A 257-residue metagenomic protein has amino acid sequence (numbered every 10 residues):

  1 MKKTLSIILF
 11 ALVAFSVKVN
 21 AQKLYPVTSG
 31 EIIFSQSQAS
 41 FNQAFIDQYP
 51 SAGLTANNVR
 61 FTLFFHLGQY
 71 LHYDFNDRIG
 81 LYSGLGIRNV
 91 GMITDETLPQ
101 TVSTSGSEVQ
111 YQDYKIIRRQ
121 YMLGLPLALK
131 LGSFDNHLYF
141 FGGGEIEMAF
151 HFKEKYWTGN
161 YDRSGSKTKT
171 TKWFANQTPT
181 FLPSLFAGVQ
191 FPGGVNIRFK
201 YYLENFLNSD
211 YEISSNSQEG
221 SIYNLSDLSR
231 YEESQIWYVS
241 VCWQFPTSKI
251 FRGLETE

Functional and structural regions predicted by a protein language model:
M1-E31, K130, L138, V241: Bacterial Sec-dependent N-terminal signal peptides
K23, L54-F64, Y114-M122, N176-L182 (+1 more regions): Transmembrane beta-barrel outer-membrane domains
I32-S40, I87-I93, I146-F152, G193 (+2 more regions): Transmembrane beta-strands of outer-membrane beta-barrel pores
Q36-H66: Surface-exposed strand-loop-strand hairpins of Gram-negative outer-membrane beta-barrel proteins
A39-Y49, T94-T101, F152-Y161, N208-S215 (+1 more regions): Outer-membrane beta-barrel translocator domains and adjoining extracellular loop/strand segments of Gram-negative
F41-G53, Q100-Y111, D162-N176, I197 (+1 more regions): Flexible, solvent-exposed coil segments and beta strand-coil junctions, predominantly the extracellular/periplasmic
Y73-D77, K115-D210: Outer-membrane beta-barrel transmembrane domain signature
T171-E257: Predominantly the C-terminal beta-signal and adjacent terminal strand-loop region of outer-membrane beta-barrel
